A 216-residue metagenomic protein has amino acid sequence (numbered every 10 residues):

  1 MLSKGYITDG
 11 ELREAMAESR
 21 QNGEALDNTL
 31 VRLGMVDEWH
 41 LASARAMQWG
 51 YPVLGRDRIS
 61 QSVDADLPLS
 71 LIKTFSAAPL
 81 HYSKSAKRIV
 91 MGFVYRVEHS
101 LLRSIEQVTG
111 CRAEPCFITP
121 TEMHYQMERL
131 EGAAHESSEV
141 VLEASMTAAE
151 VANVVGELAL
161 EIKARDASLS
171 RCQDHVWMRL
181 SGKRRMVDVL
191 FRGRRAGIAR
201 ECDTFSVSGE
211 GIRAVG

Functional and structural regions predicted by a protein language model:
L2-G5, A25-V36: Extracellular/lumenal glycan-associated surfaces
R13-E18: Short, recurring structural edge motifs at helix starts
R32-Q107, A148-W177, R185: Polyanionic, low-complexity intrinsically disordered segments
V97-R112, R194-T204: Short, non-transmembrane amphipathic alpha-helical segments
C111-P120: Short hydrophobic alpha-helical runs that function as membrane-insertion/retention elements
H124-L142: Short, low-order "capping/linker" segments at domain edges
A134, V141-V154: Extended alpha-helical surfaces
E157-G216: N-terminal accessory interaction module
